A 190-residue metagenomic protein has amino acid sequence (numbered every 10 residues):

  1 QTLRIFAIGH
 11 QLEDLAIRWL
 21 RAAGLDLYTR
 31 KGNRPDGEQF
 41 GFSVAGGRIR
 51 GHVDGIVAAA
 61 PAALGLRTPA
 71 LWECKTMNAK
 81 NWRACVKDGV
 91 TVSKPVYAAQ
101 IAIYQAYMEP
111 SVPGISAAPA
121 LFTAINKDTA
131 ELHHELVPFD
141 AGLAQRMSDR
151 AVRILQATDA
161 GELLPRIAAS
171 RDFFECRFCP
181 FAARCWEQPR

Functional and structural regions predicted by a protein language model:
Q1-L71, N78: Metal-dependent nuclease catalytic cores that hydrolyze phosphodiester bonds in DNA/RNA, characterized by
I5, A58, E73, V90-V92 (+1 more regions): A broad "ordered helical/assembly scaffold" signature
Y28-T29, L71-E73, P119-A124: A structural signal for short, well-ordered beta-strand segments and their strand-loop junctions that often border
C74-D88: Short acidic, glycine/tyrosine-flanked loop/strand segments centered on an H-E-D-like triad
A84-A98, I103-R190: Metal-dependent nuclease catalytic regions and adjoining charged, substrate-binding loops involved in nucleic-acid end
